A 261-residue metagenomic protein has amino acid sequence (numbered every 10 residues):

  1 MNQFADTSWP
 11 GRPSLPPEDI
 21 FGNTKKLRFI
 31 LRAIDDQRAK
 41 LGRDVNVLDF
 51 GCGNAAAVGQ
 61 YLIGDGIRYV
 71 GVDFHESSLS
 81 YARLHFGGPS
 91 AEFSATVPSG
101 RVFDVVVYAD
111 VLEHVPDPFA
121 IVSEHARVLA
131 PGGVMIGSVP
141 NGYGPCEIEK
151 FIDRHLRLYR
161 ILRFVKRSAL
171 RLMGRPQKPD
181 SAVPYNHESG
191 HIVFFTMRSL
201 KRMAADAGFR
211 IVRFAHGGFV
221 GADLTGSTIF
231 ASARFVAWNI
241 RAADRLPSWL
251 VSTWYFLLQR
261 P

Functional and structural regions predicted by a protein language model:
M1-R101, V105, A109, F119-V122 (+3 more regions): Conserved N-terminal segment of class I S-adenosyl-L-methionine
Q3-T24, P116-R127, V134-Q259: S-adenosyl-L-methionine-dependent methyltransferase catalytic module, highlighting the catalytic core
V45, G132-G133: Surface-exposed loop/turn positions
I67, A91, G132, Y185-E188: Preference for short coil/turn "hinge" residues that link or interrupt alpha-helices
D110-H114: A short His-aromatic
